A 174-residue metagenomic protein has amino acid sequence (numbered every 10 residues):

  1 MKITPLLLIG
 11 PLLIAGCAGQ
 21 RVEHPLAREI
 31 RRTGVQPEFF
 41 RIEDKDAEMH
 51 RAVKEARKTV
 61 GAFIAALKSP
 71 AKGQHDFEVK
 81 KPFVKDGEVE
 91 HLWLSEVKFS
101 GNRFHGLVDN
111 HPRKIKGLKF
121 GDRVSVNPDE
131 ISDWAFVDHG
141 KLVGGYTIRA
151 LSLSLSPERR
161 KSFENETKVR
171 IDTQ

Functional and structural regions predicted by a protein language model:
M1-L7: Bacterial N-terminal signal peptides that target proteins for export
L7-A15: Bacterial N-terminal signal peptides
C17-W93, K98-Q174: Mixed-charge, low-complexity intrinsically disordered regions
